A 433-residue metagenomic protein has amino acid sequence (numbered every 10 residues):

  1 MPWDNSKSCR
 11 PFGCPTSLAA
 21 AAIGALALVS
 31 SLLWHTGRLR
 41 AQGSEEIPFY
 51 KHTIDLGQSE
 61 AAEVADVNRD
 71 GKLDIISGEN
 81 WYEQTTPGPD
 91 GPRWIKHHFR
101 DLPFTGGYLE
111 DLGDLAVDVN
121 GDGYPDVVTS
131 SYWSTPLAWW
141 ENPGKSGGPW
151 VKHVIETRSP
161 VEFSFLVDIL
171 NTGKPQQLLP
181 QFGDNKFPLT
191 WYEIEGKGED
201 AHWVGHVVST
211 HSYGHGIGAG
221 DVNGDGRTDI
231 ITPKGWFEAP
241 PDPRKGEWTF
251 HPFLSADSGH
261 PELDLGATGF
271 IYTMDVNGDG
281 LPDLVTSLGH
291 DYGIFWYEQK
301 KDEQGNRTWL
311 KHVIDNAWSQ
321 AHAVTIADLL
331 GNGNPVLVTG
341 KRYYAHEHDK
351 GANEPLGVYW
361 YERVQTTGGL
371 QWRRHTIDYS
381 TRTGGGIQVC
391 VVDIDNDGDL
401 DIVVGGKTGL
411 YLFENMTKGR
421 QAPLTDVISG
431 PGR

Functional and structural regions predicted by a protein language model:
M1-T16: N-terminal secretory signal peptides that target proteins for export/translocation
S8-R10, A19, L26, K174: Intrinsically disordered, low-complexity repeat segments enriched in small/polar residues
P15, A19-L32: Bacterial N-terminal signal peptides
W34-R433: Beta-propeller-forming repeat regions
